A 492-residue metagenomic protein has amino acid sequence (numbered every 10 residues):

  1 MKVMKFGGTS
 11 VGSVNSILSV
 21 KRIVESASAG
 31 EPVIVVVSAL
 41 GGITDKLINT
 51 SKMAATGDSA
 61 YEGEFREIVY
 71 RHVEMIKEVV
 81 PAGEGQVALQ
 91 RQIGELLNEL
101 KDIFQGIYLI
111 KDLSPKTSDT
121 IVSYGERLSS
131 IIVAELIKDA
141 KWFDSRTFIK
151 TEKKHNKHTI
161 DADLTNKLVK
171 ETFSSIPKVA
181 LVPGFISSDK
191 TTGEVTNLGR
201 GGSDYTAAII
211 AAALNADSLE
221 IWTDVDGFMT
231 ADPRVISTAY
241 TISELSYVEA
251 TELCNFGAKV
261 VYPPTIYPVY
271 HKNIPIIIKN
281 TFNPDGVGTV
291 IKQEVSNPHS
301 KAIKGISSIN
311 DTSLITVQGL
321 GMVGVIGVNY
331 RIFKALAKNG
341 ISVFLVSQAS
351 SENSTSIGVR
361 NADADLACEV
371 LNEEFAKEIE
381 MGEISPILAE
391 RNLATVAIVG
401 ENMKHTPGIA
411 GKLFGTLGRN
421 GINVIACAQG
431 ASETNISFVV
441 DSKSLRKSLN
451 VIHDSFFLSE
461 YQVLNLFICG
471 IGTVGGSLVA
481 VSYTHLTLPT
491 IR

Functional and structural regions predicted by a protein language model:
M1-K2, P32-V35, V73, T120 (+16 more regions): Structural motif
M1-Y262, I266: Nucleotide/pyrophosphate-binding catalytic subdomain
T9, S38-G41, S145-F148, F185-I186 (+8 more regions): Short, ordered loop/turn segments at secondary-structure junctions
R22, E135, D454, A480-Y483: Short, well-ordered alpha-helices that flank and scaffold nucleotide-derived cofactor binding pockets
S28-A29, A213, H271, K338 (+1 more regions): Residues at the C-terminal ends
C254, Y262, Y267-I291, N310-L314: A conserved active-site cap/scaffold subdomain adjacent to cofactor or substrate pockets
D285-A480: A conserved regulatory-domain signal marking ACT and ACT-like small-molecule sensing domains and adjacent regulatory
T484-I491: Conserved small/polar residues in nucleotide/adenosyl-binding loops
